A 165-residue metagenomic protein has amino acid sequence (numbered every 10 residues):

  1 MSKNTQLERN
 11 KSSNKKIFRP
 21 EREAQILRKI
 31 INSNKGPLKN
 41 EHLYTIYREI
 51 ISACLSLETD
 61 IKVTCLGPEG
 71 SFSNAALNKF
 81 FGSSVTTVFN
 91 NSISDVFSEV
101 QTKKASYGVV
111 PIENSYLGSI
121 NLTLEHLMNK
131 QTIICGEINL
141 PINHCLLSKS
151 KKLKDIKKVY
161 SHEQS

Functional and structural regions predicted by a protein language model:
M1-S165: Domain-level signature for soluble enzymes in the chorismate/prephenate branch of the shikimate pathway
